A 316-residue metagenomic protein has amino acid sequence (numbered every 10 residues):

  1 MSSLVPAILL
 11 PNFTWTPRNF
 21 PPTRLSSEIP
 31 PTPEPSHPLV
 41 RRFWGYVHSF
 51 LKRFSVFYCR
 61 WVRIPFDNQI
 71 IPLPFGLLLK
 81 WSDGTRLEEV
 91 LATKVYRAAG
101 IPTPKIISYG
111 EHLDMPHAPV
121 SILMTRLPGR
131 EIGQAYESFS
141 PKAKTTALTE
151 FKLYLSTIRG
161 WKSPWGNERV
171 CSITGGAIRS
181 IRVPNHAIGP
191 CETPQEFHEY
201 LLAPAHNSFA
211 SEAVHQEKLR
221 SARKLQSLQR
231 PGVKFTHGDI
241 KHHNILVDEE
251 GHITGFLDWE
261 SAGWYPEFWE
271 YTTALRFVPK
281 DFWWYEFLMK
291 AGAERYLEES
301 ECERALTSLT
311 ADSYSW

Functional and structural regions predicted by a protein language model:
M1-A118, A311-W316: Conserved NTP-binding catalytic cores of kinases and kinase-like/nucleotidyltransferase enzymes across multiple kinase
R60-C191: ATP-binding pocket architecture of kinase catalytic cores
F66, H242, G251: Catalytic phosphate/metal-binding cores of nucleic-acid and nucleotide-processing enzymes, i.e., regions that mediate
P128, H242, S261: Short, glycine/acidic-enriched loop or turn micro-motifs at the edges of active sites
N167-L225: Acidic, glycine-rich loop-and-strand cores that form catalytic or ligand-binding grooves in diverse globular domains
T193-P194, R230, K234-F235, L246-E299: Active-site Asp-x-Gly
D239, H243-I245: Catalytic-loop signature of eukaryotic-like protein kinases
L297-E301, A305-W316: Intrinsically disordered, low-complexity intracellular terminal segments
